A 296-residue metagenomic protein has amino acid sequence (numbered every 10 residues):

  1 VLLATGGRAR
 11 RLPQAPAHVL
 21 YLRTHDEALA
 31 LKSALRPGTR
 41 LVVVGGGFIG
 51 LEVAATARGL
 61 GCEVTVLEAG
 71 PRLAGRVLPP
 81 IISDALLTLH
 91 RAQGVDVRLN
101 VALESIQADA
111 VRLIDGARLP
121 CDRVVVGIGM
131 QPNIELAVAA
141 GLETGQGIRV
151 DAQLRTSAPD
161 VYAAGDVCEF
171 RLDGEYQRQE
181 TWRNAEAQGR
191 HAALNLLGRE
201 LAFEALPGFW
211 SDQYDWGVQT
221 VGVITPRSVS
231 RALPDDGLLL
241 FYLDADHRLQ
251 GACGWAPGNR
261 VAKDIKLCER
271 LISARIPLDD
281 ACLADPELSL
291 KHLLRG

Functional and structural regions predicted by a protein language model:
V1-A4, V43, L113, V126 (+2 more regions): Redox-cofactor binding/interface segments in oxidoreductases and associated redox assembly factors
T5-L60: Glycine-rich dinucleotide-binding loop and its adjacent helix/turn
R11-L12, L51-E52, G75, C121 (+3 more regions): Glycine/Thr-rich phosphate-binding loops of Rossmann-like dinucleotide-binding domains
A17-T39, A110-R112, R118-A187, H191: FAD-site-proximal beta/loop scaffold in flavoenzymes
R40, F48-E104, T181-W182, A205-W210: Rossmann-like dinucleotide-binding cores of NAD(P)H-dependent redox enzymes
N100-E104, A108, I114-D115: Conserved SAM/SAH-binding loop
V167-A262, K266: Mid-to-C-terminal Rossmann-like scaffold of FAD/NAD(P)H-dependent oxidoreductases
R275-G296: Cysteine/selenocysteine-centered motifs that mediate thiol-based redox chemistry or coordinate metal-sulfur cofactors
